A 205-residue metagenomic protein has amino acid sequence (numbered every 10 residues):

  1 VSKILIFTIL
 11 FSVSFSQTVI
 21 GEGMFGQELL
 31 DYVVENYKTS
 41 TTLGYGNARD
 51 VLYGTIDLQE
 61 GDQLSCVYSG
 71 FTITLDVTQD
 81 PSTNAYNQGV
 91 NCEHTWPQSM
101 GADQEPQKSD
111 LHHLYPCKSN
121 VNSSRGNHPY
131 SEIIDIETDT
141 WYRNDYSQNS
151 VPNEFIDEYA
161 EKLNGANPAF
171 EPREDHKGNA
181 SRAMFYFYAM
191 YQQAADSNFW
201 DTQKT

Functional and structural regions predicted by a protein language model:
K3-S16: Sec-dependent N-terminal signal peptides
S14-F15, T72, S123, A189: Residue-level marker of positions within ordered structural domains that often coincide with functionally constrained
Q17-T74: N-terminal module-boundary/linker segments of secreted carbohydrate-active enzymes
A48-D57, T78-N84, F170-R173: Intrinsically disordered, low-complexity boundary segments flanking structured domains
D62-G89, K118: Short cysteine-rich loop/turn motifs with clustered Cys
S82-N91, T95-T205: Domain-level detector of nuclease and nuclease-like folds in predominantly extracellular/periplasmic contexts
